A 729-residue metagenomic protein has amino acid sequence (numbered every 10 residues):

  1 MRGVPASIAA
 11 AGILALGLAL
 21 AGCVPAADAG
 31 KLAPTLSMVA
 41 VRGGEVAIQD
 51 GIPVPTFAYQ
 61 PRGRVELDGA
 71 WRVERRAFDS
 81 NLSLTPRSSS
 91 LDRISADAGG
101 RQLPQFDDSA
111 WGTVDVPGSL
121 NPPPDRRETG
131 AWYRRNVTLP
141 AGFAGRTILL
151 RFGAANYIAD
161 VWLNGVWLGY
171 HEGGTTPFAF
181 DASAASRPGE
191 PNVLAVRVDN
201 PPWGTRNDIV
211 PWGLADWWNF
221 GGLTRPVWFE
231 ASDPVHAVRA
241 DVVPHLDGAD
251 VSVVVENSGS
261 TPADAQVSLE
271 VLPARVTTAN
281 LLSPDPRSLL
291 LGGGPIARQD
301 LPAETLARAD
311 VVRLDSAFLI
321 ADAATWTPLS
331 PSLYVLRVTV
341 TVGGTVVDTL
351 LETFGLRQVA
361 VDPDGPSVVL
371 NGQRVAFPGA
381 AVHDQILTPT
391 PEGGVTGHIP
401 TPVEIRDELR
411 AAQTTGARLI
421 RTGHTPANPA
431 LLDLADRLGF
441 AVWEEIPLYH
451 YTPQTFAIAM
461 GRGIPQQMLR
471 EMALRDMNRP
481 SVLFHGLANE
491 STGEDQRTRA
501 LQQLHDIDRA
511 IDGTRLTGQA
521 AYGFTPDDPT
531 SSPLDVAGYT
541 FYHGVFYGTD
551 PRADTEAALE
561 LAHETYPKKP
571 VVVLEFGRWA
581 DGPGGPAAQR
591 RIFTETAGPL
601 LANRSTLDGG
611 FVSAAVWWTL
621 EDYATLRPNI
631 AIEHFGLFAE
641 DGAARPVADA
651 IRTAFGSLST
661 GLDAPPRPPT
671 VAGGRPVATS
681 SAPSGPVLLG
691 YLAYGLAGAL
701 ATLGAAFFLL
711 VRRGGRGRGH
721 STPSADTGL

Functional and structural regions predicted by a protein language model:
A9-A21: Bacterial N-terminal signal peptides
D28-P124, R197, P201, V276 (+1 more regions): Accessory carbohydrate-binding/adhesion or oligomerization-edge regions at the termini of glycan-active proteins
A33-A58, R72-F78, P122-P123, E128-A237 (+2 more regions): Accessory beta-strand-rich segments of carbohydrate-active enzymes
Y59-S83, N121, A155, W218-G222 (+5 more regions): Substrate-binding clefts and catalytic carboxylate motifs of secreted carbohydrate-active enzymes
D115-L139, F143-F152, N156-L163, G169-E172 (+10 more regions): Active-site-adjacent substrate/metal-binding segments within catalytic domains of carbohydrate-active enzymes
L163, A249-A303: Beta-strand-rich binding/interaction modules
S681-A697: Juxtamembrane/start-of-transmembrane alpha-helix segments at the extracytoplasmic/lumenal side of membrane anchors
A697, L703-L729: C-terminal membrane-anchoring or membrane-association module
